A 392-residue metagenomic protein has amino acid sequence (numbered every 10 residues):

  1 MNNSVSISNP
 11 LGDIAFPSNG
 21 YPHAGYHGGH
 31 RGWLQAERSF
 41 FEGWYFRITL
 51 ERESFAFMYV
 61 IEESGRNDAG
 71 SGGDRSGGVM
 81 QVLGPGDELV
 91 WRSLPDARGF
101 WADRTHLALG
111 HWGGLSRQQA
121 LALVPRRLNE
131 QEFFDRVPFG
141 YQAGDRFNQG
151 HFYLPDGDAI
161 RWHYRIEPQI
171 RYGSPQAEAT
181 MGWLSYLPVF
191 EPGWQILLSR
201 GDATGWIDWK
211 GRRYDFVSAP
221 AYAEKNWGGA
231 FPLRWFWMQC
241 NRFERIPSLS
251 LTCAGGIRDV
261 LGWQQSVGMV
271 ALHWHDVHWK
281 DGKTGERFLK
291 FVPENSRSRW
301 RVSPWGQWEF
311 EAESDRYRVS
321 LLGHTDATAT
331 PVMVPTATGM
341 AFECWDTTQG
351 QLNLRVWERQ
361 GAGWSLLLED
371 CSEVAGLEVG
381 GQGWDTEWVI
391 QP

Functional and structural regions predicted by a protein language model:
M1-P392: Structured soluble/peripheral alpha/beta segments that form catalytic or ligand/cofactor-binding pockets
